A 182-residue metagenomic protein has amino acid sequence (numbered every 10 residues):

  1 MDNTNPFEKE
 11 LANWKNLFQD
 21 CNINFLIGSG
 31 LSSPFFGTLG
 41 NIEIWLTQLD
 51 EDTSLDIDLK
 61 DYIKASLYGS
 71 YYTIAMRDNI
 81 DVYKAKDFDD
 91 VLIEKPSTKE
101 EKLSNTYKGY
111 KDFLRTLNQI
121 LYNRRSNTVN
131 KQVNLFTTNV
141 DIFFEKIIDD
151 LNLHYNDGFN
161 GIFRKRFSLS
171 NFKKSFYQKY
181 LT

Functional and structural regions predicted by a protein language model:
M1-N160: Gly/serine-rich nucleotide phosphate-binding loop at the start of the catalytic core of nucleotide/ADP-ribose-handling
L153-Q178: Short, flexible helix-coil linker/hinge segments at the edges of structured domains or between repeats
